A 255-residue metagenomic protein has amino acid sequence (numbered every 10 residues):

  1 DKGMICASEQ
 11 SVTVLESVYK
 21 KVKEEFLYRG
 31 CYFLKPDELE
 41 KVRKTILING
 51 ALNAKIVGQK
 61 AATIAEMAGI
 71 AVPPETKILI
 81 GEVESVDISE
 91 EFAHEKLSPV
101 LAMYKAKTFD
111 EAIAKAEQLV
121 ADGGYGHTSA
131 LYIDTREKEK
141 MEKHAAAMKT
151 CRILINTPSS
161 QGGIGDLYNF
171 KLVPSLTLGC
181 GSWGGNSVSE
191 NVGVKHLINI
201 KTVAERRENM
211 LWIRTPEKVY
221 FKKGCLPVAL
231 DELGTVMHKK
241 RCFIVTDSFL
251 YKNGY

Functional and structural regions predicted by a protein language model:
D1-D87, A114: ALDH superfamily catalytic-core signature
G3, V120-H127, H238-F243: Short, surface-exposed connector motifs at secondary-structure boundaries
V14, I133, T157, V245-T246: Short beta-strand/turn micro-motifs composed of small residues that flank or help shape donor/cofactor-binding pockets
K20-E24, Y28, E66, D110-A114 (+5 more regions): Replace "anionic and nucleotidyl ligands
K20-K21, E137-M141, S248-Y255: Short, charged/polar "capping" segments at the starts of alpha-helices and the immediately preceding loops
I70-N209: Conserved C-terminal structural/oligomerization subdomain of aldehyde/semialdehyde dehydrogenase
M210-Y255: ATP/NTP phosphate-donor binding region
